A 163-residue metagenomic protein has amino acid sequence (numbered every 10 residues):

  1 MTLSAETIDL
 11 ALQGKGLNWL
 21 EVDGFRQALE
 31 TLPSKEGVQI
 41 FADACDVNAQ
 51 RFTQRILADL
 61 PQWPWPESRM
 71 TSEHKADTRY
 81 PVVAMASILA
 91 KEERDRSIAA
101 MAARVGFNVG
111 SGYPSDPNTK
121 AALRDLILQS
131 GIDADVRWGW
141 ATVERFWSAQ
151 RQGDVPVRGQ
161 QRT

Functional and structural regions predicted by a protein language model:
M1-T163: RNase H-like, two-metal
